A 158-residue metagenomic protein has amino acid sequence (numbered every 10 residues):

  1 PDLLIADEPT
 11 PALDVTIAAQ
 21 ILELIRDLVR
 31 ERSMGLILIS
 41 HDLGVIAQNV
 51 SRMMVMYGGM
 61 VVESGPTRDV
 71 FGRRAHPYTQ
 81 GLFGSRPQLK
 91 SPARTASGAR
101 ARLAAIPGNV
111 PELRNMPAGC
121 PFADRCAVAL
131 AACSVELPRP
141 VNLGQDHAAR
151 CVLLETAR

Functional and structural regions predicted by a protein language model:
P1, I5-P9, L13-T95: P-loop NTP-binding/switch modules centered on Walker-like glycine-rich loops
P66-R158: Charged, flexible cofactor/metal-binding loops and thiol motifs
